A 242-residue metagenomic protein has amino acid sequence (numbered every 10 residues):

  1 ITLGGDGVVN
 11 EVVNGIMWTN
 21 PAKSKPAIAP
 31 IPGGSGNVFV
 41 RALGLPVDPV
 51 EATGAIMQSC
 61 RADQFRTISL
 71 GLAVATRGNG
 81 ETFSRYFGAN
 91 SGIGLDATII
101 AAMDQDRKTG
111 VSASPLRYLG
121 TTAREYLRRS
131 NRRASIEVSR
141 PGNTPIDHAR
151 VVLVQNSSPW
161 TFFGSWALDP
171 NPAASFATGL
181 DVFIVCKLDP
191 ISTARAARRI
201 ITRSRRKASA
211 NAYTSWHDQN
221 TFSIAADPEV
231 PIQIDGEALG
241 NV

Functional and structural regions predicted by a protein language model:
I1-I16, A22: Conserved beta-strand-loop-alpha-helix hinge of the TIR/SEFIR fold
T2, N10, I28, P32 (+1 more regions): Aspartyl protease active-site motif detector
G5-V8, G33-G36, G92-I93, S157-P159: Short glycine-rich anion-binding loops that position phosphate/pyrophosphate groups of nucleotides and phosphorylated
D6, I99, V152, V182 (+1 more regions): A residue-level signal for conserved active-site and pocket-lining positions in enzyme catalytic cores
N14-V151: Catalytic core of DAGKc-family lipid kinases
G92, D96, L153-D169, A238: Glycine-rich phosphate/pyrophosphate-binding beta-alpha loops
D96, D106-R133, P159, A167 (+1 more regions): Alpha-helical membrane-targeting segments
R140-I146, D169-A177, D181-V242: ATP/nucleoside-binding phosphotransfer catalytic cores, i.e., glycine-rich phosphate-binding loops
